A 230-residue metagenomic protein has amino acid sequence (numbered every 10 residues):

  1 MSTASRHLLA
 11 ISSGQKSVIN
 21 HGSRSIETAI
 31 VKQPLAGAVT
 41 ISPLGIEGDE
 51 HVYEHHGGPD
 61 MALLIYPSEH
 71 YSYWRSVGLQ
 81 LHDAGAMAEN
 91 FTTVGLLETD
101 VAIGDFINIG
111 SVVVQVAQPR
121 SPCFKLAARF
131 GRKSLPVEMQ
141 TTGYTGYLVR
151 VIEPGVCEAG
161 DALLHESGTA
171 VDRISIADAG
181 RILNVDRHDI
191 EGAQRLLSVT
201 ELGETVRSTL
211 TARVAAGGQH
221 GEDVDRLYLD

Functional and structural regions predicted by a protein language model:
M1-A128, S134-L135, G168-D230: Electropositive, beta-rich accessory/interaction domains or terminal extensions that provide binding surfaces
G95-L97, G143, E153: Short loop/turn positions at the edges of beta-strands in beta-sheet-rich folds
G104, P154, E158-D161: Loop/turn positions that initiate beta-strands
F130-V137, T141-V151: Active-site glycine-rich loop that binds ribose-phosphate moieties when present
L163-S167: Short hydrophobic beta/alpha edge segments that flank linear recognition/processing sites
